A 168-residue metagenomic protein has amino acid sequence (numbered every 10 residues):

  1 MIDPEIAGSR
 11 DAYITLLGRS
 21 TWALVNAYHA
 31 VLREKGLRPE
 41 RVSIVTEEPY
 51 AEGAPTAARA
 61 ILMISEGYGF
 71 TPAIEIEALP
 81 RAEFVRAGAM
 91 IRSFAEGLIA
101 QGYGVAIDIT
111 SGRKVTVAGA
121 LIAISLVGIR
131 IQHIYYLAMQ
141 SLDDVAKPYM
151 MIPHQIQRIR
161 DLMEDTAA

Functional and structural regions predicted by a protein language model:
M1-G104, V115-A168: Long, low-complexity, Lys/Arg-enriched
G104-T110: Short glycine-rich phosphate-binding loop at a beta-alpha junction
